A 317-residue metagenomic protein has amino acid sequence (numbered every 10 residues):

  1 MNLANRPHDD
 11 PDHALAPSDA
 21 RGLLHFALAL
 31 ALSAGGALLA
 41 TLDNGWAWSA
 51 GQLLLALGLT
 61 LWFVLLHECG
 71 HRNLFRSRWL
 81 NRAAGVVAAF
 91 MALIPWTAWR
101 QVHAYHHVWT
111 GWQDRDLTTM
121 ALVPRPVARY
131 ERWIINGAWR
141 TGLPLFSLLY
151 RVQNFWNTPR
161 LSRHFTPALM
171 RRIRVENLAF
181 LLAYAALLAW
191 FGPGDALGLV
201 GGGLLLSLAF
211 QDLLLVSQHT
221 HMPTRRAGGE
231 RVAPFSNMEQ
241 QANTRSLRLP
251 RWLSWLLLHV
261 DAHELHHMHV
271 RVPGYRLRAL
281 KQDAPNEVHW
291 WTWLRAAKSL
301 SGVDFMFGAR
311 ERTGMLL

Functional and structural regions predicted by a protein language model:
M1-A56, A89-G202, R271-L317: Non-catalytic, topology-defining segments of multipass membrane proteins
A40-L66, A83, V87-T97, L204 (+2 more regions): Membrane-embedded alpha-helical segments that form the functional core of polytopic membrane enzymes, especially those
L57-C69, P95-A98, P144-Q153, V200-R231 (+2 more regions): Transmembrane alpha-helical segments that form the membrane-embedded catalytic/substrate-channel core of multi-pass
L59-R78, W99-G111, L214-H221, L256-R271 (+1 more regions): Acidic (Asp/Glu-rich) catalytic motifs at the cytosolic membrane interface
L74-L93, R115-R132, G228-L247: Juxtamembrane helix-capping/reentrant segments at transmembrane boundaries
R78-V86, A104-V108, R132-G142, A179-L181 (+2 more regions): Juxtamembrane/interfacial segments around transmembrane helices
G85, A89, L215-Q218, Q282: Generic alpha-helical structural context detector
P159-Q218, M222, A227-V232, T244-L258: C-terminal membrane-associated helical module and adjoining short loops/tails
